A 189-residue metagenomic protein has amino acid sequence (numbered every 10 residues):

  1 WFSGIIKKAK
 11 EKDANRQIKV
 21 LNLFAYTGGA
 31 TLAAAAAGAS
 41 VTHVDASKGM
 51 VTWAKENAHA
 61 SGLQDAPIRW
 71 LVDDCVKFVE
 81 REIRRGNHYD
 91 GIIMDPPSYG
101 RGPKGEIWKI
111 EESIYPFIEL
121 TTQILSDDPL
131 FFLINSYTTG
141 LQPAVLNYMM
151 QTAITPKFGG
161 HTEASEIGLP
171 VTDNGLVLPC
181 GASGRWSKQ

Functional and structural regions predicted by a protein language model:
W1-R16: SAM-dependent Rossmann-like transferase core, predominantly class I methyltransferases with a strong bias toward
R16-Y26: Conserved class I S-adenosyl-L-methionine
T27-V41: Conserved SAM-binding loop of SAM-dependent methyltransferases across substrates and taxa, primarily the Class I
V44: The conserved SAM/SAH-binding core of class I Rossmann-like methyltransferase domains, concentrating on the hydrophobic
S47-I93: S-adenosyl-L-methionine
M50, V72, D90-L120: Mobile active-site "lid"/loop adjacent to the S-adenosyl-L-methionine
L120, L125-F132: Short glycine-dipeptide loop
P129-Q189: C-terminal catalytic and target-recognition region of SAM-dependent MTase-like enzymes, primarily methyltransferases
